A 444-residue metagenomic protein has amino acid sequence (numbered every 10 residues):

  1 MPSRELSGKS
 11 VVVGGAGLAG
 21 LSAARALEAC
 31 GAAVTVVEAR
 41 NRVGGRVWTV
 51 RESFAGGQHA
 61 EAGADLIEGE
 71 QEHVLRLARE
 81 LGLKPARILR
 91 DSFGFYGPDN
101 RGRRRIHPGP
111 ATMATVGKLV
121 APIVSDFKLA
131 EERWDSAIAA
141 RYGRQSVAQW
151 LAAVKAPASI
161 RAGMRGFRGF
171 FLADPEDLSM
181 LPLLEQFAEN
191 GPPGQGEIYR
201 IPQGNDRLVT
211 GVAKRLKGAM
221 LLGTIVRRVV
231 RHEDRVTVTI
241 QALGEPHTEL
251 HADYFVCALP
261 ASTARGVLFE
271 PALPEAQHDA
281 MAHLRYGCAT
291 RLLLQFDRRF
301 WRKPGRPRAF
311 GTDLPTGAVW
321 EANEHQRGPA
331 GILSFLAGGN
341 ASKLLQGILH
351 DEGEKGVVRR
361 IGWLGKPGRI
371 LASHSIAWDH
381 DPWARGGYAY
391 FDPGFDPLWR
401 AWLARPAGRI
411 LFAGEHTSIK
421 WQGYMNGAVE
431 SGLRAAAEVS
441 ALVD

Functional and structural regions predicted by a protein language model:
M1-D444: FAD-dinucleotide binding site
